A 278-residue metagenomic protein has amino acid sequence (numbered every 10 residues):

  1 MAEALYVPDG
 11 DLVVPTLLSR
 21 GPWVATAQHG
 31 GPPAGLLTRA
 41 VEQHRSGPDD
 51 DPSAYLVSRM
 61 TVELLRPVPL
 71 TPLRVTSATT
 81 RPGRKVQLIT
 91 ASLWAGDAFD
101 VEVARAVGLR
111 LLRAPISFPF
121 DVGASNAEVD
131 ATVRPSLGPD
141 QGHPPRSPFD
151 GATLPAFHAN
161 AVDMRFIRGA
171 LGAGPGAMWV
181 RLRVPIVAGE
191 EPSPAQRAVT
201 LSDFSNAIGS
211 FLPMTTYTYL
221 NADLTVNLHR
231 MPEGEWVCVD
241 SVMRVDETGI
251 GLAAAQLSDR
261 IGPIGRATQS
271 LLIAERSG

Functional and structural regions predicted by a protein language model:
M1-G278: Terminal targeting signals and extreme-terminal segments of soluble enzymes
